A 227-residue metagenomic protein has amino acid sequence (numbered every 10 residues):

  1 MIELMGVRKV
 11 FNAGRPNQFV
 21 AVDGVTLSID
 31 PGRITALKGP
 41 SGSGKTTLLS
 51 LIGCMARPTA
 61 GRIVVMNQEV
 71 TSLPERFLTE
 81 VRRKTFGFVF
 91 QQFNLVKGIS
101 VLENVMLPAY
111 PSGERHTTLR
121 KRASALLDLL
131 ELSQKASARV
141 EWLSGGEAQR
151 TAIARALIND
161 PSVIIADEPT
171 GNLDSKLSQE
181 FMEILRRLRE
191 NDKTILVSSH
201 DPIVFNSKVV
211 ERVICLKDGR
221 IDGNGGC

Functional and structural regions predicted by a protein language model:
M1, V10-G24: A short, flexible loop at the N-terminus of ABC-type nucleotide-binding domains that lies
K38-P40: The feature captures the beta-strand-to-loop junction immediately N-terminal to the Walker
G53: Helix-to-loop junction immediately C-terminal to a conserved catalytic motif
V70-G87, E190: ABC ATPase NBD coupling module
R83, A138-E141, N159, N191: Conserved signature/switch motifs of ABC ATPase nucleotide-binding domains
R139-L143, E147-Q149: Conserved ABC ATPase signature
I164-D167: Catalytic Walker B motif of ABC-type/P-loop ATPase nucleotide-binding domains
